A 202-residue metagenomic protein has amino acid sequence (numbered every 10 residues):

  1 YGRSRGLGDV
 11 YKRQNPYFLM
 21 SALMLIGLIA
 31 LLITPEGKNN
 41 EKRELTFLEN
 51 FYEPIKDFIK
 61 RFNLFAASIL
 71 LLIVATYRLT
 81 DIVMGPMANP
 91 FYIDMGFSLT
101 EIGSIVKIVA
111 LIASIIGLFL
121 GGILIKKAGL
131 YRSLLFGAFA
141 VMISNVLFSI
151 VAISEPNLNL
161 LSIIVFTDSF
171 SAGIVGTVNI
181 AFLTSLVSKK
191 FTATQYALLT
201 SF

Functional and structural regions predicted by a protein language model:
Y1-Y11: Single conserved hydrophobic/aromatic residue that forms the stacking wall/gate of nucleotide- or nucleobase-binding
A22-N40: C-terminal membrane-cytosol helix-exit motif in multi-pass small-molecule transporters
N39-I69: Juxtamembrane intracellular "pre-TM" segments in multi-pass secondary transporters
P86-G103: Short amphipathic helix-loop junctions that connect adjacent transmembrane helices in Major Facilitator Superfamily/SLC
L99-T100, K189-L199: Loop-to-transmembrane helix entry/capping segments in MFS-fold secondary transporters and related SLC/MFSD carriers
I116-Y131: Helix-to-loop junctions at the C-terminal end of transmembrane segments in multipass secondary transporters
F139-P156: C-terminal ends and interior cores of transmembrane alpha-helices in multi-pass membrane transporters/permeases
I174-S188: Intracellular juxtamembrane helix-capping segments at the cytosolic ends of symmetry-related transmembrane helices
